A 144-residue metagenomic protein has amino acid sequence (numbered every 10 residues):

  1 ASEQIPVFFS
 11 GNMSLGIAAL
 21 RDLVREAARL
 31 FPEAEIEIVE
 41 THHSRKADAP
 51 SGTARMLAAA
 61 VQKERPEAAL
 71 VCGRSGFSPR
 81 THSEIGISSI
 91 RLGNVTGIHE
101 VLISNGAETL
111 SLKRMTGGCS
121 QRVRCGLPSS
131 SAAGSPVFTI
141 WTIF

Functional and structural regions predicted by a protein language model:
A1-F9, L15-A18, D22-A27: Rossmann-fold NAD(P)-binding glycine/threonine-rich loop
F8, N12, L110-K113: Residue-level detector of alpha-helix boundaries and kinks
F9-I17, H43-P50: Short, surface-exposed loop/turn motifs that are enriched in glycine and acidic residues and include a nearby proline
P32-F144: C-terminal substrate-binding/catalytic lobe of Rossmann-fold NAD(P)-dependent oxidoreductases
